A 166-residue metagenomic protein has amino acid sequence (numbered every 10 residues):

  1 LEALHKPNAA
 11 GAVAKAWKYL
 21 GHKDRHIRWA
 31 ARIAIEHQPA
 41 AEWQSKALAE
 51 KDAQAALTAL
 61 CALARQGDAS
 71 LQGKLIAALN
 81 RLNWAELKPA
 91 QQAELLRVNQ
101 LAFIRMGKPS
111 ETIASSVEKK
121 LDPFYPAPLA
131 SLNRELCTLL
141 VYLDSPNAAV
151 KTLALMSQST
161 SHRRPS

Functional and structural regions predicted by a protein language model:
L1-S166: Long, ordered, helix-rich scaffold segments
